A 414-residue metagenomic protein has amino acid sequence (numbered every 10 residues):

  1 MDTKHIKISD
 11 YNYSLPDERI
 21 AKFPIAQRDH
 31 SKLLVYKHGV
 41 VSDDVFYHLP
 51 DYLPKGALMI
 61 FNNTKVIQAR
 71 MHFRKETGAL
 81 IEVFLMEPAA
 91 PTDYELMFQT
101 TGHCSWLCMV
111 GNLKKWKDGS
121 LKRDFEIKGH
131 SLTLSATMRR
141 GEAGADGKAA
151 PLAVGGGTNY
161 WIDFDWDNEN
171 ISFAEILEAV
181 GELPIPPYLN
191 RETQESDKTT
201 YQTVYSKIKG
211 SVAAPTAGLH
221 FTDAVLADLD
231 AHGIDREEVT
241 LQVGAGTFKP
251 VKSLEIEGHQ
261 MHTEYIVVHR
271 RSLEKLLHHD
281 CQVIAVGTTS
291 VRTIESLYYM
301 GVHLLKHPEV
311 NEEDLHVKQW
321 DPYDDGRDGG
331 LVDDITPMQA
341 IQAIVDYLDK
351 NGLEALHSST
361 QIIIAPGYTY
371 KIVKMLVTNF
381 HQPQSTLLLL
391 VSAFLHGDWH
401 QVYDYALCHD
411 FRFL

Functional and structural regions predicted by a protein language model:
M1-E142, G147-L414: Surface-exposed, charge/polar-rich loops and edge strands
